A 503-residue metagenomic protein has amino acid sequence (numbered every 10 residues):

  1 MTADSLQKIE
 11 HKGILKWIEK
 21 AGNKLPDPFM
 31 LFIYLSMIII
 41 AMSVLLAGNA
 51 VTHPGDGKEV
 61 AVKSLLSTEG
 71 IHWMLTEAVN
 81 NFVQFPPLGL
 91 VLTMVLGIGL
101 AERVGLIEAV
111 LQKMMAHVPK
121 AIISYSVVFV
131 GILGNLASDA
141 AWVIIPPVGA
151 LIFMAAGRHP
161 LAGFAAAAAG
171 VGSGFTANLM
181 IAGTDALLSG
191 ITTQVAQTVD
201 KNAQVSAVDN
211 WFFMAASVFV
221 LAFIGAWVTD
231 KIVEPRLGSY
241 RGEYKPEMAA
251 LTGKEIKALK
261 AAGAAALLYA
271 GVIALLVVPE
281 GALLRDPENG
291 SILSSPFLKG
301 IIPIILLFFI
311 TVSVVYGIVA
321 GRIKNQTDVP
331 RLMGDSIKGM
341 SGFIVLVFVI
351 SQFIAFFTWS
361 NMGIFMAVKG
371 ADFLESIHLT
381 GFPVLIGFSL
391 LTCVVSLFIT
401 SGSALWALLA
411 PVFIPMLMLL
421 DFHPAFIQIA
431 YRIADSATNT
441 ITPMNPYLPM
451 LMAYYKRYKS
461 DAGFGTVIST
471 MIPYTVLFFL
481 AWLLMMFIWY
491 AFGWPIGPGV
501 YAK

Functional and structural regions predicted by a protein language model:
K8-L25, M74-A78, L111, D200-V205 (+2 more regions): Cytosolic juxtamembrane amphipathic/interface segments immediately preceding and feeding into a transmembrane helix
I9, G13, V51-F85, T198-S206 (+2 more regions): Interfacial loop/helix-cap signal at membrane boundaries in integral membrane proteins
H11, L106-V110, F223-E247, L275-P287 (+1 more regions): Juxtamembrane interface elements at the cytosolic ends of transmembrane helices in multi-pass membrane proteins
E19, N23, P146, A150-Y240 (+4 more regions): Membrane-core helix-loop-helix motifs of multi-pass transport proteins
P28-M37, K58-E108, S294-I364: Core transmembrane alpha-helical segments of multi-pass membrane transporters/permeases
L31-A47, M94-G99, V130-I132, G170-G174 (+6 more regions): Hydrophobic core segments of alpha-helical transmembrane domains in multi-pass membrane transport and ion-translocation
M42-I71, T184-L188, G281-N289, S360-D372 (+1 more regions): Interfacial/capping segments of alpha-helical transmembrane domains
V91-L92, P119-A150, A155, I344-I350 (+2 more regions): Hydrophobic alpha-helical transmembrane segments of multi-pass integral membrane proteins, predominantly secondary
